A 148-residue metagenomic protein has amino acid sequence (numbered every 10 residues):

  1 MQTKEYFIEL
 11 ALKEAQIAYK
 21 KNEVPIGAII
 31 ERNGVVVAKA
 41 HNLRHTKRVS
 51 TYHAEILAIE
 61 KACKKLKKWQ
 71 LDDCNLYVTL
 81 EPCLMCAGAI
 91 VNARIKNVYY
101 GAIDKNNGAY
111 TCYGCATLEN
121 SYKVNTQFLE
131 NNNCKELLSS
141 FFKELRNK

Functional and structural regions predicted by a protein language model:
M1-K21, P82, G88-K148: Zinc-dependent deaminase
A11, A15-A18, A28, A38 (+2 more regions): Small-residue (primarily alanine) positions within well-ordered alpha-helices, especially packing/interaction faces
N22-I26, D72: Short, basic and Ser/Thr-rich N-terminal targeting/leader segments
I26-G34: Short beta-strand scaffold segments in enzyme catalytic cores
V37-R44, K123: Short beta->alpha transition motifs characteristic of CBS
R44, V78, A102: Residues that line or immediately flank small-molecule/substrate-binding pockets and catalytic motifs
T46-I56: A short, polar/charged loop-to-alpha-helix boundary motif
K68-L80: Immediate flanking context of iron-sulfur cluster ligation sites
